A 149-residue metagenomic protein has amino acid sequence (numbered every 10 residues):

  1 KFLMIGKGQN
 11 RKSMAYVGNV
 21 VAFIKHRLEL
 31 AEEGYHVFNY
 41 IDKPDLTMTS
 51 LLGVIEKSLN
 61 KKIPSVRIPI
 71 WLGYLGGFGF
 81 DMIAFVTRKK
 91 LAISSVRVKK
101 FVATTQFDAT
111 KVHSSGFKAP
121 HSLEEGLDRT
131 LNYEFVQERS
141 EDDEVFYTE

Functional and structural regions predicted by a protein language model:
F2-G8, K12, R97-K100: Conserved catalytic loops of nucleotide-sugar-dependent glycosyltransferases that act on lipid-linked
L3, S13, P44, V66 (+1 more regions): Residues that recognize and position ribonucleotide moieties
G6-L28, H36: Substrate-positioning beta->alpha
K12-G18, L46, F107, H121: Residue-level signal for the nucleotide or nucleotide-sugar donor/cofactor binding architecture
V17, G53, G76-F117: Conserved C-terminal active-site "lid" loop/helix of NAD(P)H-dependent oxidoreductases that clamps the redox cofactor
V21, L52, H113, E124-D128: Generic structural signal for individual residues within well-ordered alpha-helical segments across diverse proteins
H26-L91, L127-L131, Q137-E149: Mid/C-terminal beta-alpha module of Rossmann-like enzyme folds, strongest in SDR-family dehydrogenases/epimerases
